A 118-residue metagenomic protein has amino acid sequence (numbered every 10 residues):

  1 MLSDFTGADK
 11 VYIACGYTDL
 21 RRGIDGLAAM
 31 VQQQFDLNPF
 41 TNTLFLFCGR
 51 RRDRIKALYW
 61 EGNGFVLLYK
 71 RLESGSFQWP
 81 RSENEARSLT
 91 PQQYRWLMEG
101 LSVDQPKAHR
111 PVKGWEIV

Functional and structural regions predicted by a protein language model:
M1-V118: Polybasic/polar functional segments that serve as interface/processing modules
